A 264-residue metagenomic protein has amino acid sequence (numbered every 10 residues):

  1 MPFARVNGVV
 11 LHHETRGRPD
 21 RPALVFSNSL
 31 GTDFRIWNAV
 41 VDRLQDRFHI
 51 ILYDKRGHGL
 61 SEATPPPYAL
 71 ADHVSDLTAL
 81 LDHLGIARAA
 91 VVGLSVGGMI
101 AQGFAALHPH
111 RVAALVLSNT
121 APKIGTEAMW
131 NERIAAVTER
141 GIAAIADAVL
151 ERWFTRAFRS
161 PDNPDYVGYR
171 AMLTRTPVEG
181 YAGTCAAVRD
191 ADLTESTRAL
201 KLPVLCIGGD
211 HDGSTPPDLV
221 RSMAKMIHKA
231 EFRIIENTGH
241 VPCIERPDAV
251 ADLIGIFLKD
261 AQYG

Functional and structural regions predicted by a protein language model:
V9-A63: Conserved HGGG/HGGXW glycine-rich cap/lid loop of the alpha/beta-hydrolase fold
N28-L30, A89, G93-S95, G209: Conserved alpha/beta-hydrolase "nucleophile elbow" surrounding the catalytic nucleophile
N38-Q45, I51-V92, D252, I256: Active-site loop/oxyanion-hole signature of alpha/beta-hydrolase fold enzymes
M99-L107, R111-A146: Flexible "cap/lid" loop of the alpha/beta hydrolase fold
G125-A128, E139-R198: Conserved alpha/beta-hydrolase catalytic His-Asp/Glu region
L200, C206-G208: Short beta-strand/loop motif that positions the catalytic acidic residue of the alpha/beta-hydrolase fold
D210-T215: Acidic catalytic loop of the alpha/beta-hydrolase fold
A230-G264: Catalytic active-site module of serine/aspartate enzymes centered on a nucleophile-bearing elbow/loop
